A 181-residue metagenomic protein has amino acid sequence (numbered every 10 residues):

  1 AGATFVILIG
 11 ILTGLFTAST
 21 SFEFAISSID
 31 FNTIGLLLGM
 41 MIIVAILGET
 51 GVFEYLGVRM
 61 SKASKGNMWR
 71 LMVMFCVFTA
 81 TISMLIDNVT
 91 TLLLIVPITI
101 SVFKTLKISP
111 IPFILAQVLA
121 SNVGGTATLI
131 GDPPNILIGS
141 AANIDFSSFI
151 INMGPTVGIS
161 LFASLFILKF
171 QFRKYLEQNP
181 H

Functional and structural regions predicted by a protein language model:
A1, F78-D87, V118-I130: Transmembrane alpha-helix interface/packing and boundary motifs in multi-pass membrane proteins, characterized by
A1-S21, G39-G51, K169-K174: Structural signal for alpha-helical transmembrane segments and their membrane-water exit/capping regions in multi-pass
T4, L8, L38, I42 (+4 more regions): Generic alpha-helical transmembrane segments of integral inner-membrane proteins, especially permease/transport modules
I11, V58, K62-K65, F170-H181: Intrinsically disordered, low-complexity non-transmembrane regions of multi-pass membrane transporters
L15-F24, L137-S148: Inter-helical loop and helix-membrane interface segments of multi-pass membrane transporters/permeases
S19-S109: Membrane-embedded alpha-helical segments and adjacent helix-loop junctions characteristic of multi-pass solute
G57, T90-S101, I114-L115, T128-A142: Re-entrant/interfacial helical elements at transmembrane boundaries that shape and gate the permeation pathway
I108-I111, L115, A127-T128, S147-H181: Juxtamembrane and boundary regions of transmembrane helices in multi-pass small-molecule transporters and channels
